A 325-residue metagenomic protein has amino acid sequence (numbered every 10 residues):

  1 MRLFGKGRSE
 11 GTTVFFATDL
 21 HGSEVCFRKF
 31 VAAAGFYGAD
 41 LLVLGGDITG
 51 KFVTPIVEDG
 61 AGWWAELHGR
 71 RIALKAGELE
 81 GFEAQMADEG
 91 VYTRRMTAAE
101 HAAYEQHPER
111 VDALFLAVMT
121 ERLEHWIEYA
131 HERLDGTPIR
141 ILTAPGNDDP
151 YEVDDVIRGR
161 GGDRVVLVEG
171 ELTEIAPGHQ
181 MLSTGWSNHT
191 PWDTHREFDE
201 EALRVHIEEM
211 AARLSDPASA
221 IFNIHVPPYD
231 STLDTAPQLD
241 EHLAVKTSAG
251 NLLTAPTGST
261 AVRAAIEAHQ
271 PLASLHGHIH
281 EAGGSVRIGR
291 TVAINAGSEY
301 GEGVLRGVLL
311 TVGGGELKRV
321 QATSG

Functional and structural regions predicted by a protein language model:
R2, V25-A176: Core catalytic region of metal-dependent phosphoesterases/phosphodiesterases, especially metallo-beta-lactamase-like
R2-F4, G22, L172-P177, T194 (+4 more regions): Binuclear metal-dependent phosphoesterase catalytic core
G11-H21, G178-T190, I221-H225, V292-S298 (+1 more regions): Active-site-proximal beta-strand elements of phosphoester/diester hydrolases
D19, F27, L42, D47 (+6 more regions): Divalent metal-coordination and catalytic microenvironments
H21-V25, T49-V53, I139, T143-D155 (+5 more regions): Active-site environment of divalent metal-dependent phosphoester hydrolases
A34, G38-L44, E241, V262-I266 (+1 more regions): Proline-aspartate-enriched helix->loop->beta-strand connector
E109-E121, I221-Q270: Active-site-proximal segments of metal-dependent phosphoesterases and phosphodiesterases across multiple
P177-A220, E241, L252-G258: Binuclear metal-dependent hydrolase catalytic cores centered on His/Asp/Glu-rich metal-binding motifs
